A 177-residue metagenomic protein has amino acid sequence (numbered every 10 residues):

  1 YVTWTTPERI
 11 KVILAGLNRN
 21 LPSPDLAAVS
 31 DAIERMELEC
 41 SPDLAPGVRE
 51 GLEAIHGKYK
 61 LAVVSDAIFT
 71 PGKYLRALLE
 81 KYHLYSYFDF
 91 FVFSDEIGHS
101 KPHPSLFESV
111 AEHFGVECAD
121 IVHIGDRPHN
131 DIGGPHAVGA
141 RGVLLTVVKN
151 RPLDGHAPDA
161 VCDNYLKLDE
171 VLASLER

Functional and structural regions predicted by a protein language model:
T3-P7, S23-P24, E34-A62: Short, acidic loop-to-helix structural element flanking the phosphoryl-transfer center in phosphate-processing enzymes
W4-N20, H83: Helix-loop "lid/cap" segments that line or gate small-molecule binding pockets
I10, L14, V29-E37, P71 (+2 more regions): Hydrophobic alpha-helical core bundles mediating ligand binding, dimerization, or RNAP-core interactions
L14-A15, H56, A111: Residue-level preference for well-ordered alpha-helical positions
A15-S30, S86-F88: Short, surface-exposed acidic
G16-L17, M36, C40, S94: Alpha-helix C-capping/helix-to-loop hinge sites
R19-N20, P42, S100: Helix-turn-helix-type domain boundary/helix-start signal
R49, E53, A62-R177: Asp-based, Mg2+/Mn2+-dependent phosphohydrolase catalytic module
